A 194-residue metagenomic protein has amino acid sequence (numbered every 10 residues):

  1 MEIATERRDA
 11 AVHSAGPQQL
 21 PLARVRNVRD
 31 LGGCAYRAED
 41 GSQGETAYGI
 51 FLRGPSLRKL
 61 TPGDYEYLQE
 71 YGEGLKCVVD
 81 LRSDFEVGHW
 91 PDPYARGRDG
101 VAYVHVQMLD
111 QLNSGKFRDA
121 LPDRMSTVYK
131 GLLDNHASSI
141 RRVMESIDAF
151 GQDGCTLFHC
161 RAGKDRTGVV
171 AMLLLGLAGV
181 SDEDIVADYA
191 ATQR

Functional and structural regions predicted by a protein language model:
M1-L157, V169-R194: Cys-dependent protein tyrosine phosphatase-like superfamily
A162, R166-T167: Ser/Thr-glycine-rich phosphate-binding loops at phosphate-binding pockets of nucleotides, nucleotide cofactors
